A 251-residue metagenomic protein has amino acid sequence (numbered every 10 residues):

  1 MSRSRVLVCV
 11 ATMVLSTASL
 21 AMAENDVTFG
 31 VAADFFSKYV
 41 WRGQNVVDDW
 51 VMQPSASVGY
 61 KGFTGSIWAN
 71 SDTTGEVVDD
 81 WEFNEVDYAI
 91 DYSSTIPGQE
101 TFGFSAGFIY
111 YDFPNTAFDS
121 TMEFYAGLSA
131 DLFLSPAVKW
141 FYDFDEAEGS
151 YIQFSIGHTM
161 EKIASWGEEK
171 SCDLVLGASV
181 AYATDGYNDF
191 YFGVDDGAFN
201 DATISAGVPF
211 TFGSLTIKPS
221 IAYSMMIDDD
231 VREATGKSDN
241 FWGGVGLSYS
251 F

Functional and structural regions predicted by a protein language model:
M1-T28: Cleavable N-terminal export/targeting peptides
M22-T28, T95-G103, T116-F118, F133-S135 (+2 more regions): Short loop/turn motifs that connect adjacent beta-strands in outer-membrane beta-barrel proteins
A23-T74, I90, A181: Short glycine/proline- and aromatic-enriched beta-strand/turn motifs that initiate or cap beta-hairpins
N25-V27, D48-M52, E82-V86, F102 (+5 more regions): Residues that define the transmembrane beta-barrel architecture of outer-membrane proteins
A33-F35, P54-Y60, Y88-S94, F108 (+7 more regions): Residues on the lipid-exposed face of transmembrane beta-strands in outer-membrane beta-barrel proteins
A33-Y39, F63-T73, F102-P114, F124 (+3 more regions): Transmembrane beta-strand segments that form the barrel wall of outer-membrane beta-barrel proteins
G43-V47, E76-F83, T116-M122, K139-W140 (+4 more regions): Outer-membrane beta-barrel translocator domains and adjoining extracellular loop/strand segments of Gram-negative
T121-D195, Y223: Detector for outer-membrane/organellar transmembrane beta-barrel domains, recognizing the amphipathic beta-strand
